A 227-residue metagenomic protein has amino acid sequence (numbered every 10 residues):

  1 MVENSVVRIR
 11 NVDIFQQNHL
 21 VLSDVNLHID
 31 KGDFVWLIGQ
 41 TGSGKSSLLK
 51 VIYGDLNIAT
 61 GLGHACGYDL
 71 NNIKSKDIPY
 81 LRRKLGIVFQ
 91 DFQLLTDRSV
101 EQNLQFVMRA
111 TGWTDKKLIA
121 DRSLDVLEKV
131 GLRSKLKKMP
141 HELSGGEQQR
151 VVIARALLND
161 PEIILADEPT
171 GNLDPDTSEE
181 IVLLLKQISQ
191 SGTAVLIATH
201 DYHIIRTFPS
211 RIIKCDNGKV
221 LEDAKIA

Functional and structural regions predicted by a protein language model:
Y53: Helix-to-loop junction immediately C-terminal to a conserved catalytic motif
G61-D69: Conserved ABC transporter NBD signature motif
L70-G86, K116-K117, Q190: ABC ATPase NBD coupling module
D97-F106: Short coil-to-helix segment of the ABC ATPase nucleotide-binding domain corresponding to the Q-loop/switch region
K138-H141, N159, S191: Conserved signature/switch motifs of ABC ATPase nucleotide-binding domains
M139-L143, E147-Q149: Conserved ABC ATPase signature
I164-D167: Catalytic Walker B motif of ABC-type/P-loop ATPase nucleotide-binding domains
